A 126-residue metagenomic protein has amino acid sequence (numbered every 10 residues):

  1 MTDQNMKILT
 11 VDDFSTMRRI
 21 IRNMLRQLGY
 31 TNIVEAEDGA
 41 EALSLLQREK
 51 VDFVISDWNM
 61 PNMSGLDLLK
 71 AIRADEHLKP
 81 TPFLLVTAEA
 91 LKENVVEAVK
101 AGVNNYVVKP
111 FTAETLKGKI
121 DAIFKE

Functional and structural regions predicted by a protein language model:
S15-V34: Two-component/phosphorelay signaling modules centered on CheY-like receiver
R22, D67, A90-N105: Alpha4 helix (beta4-alpha4-beta5 surface) of REC/receiver domains from two-component response regulators
E35-S44, G65: Helix N-cap/capping motif at the beta->alpha junctions
S44, L66-K79: Short amphipathic alpha-helix used as the core "switch/output" element in two-component signaling
E49-I55: Active-site beta3 strand of CheY-like receiver
M60: Receiver (REC) domain active-site loop signature in two-component systems and cognate sites in sensor histidine kinases
F111-I120: C-terminal output helix
